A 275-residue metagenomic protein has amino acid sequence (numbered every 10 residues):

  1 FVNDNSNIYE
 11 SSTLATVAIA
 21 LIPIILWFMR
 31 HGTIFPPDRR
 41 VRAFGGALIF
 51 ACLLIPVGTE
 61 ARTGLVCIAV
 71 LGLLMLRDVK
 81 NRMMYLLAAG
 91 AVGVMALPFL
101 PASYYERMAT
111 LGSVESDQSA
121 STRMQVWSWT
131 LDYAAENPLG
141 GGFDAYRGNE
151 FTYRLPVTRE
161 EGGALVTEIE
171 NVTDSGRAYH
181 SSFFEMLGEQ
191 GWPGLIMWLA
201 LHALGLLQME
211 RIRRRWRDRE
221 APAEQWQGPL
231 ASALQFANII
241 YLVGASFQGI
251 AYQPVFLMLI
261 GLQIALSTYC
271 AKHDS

Functional and structural regions predicted by a protein language model:
F1, S6-D78, L86-G93, F99 (+5 more regions): Alpha-helical transmembrane segments of multi-pass inner-membrane proteins
F1-D4, Y105-G112, Y252: Membrane interfacial helix motifs at helix-loop boundaries and amphipathic/re-entrant anchors
V2, V41, Q118, M124 (+4 more regions): Alpha-helical membrane and juxtamembrane elements of multi-pass inner-membrane transport and channel proteins
M29-A43, K80-N81, Q225-G228, T268-S275: Transmembrane signal-anchor hairpin modules in multi-pass inner-membrane enzymes, especially those that act on
F50, L54-T59, D78-Q118, S128-A135 (+3 more regions): A membrane-periplasm/extracellular boundary helix in multi-pass inner-membrane enzymes that assemble envelope glycans
G112-S128, L139-Q190, R213-E220: Long extracytoplasmic/lumenal interhelical loops at the membrane interface of multi-pass membrane proteins
E189-N238, L262-Q263, T268: Hydrophobic transmembrane alpha-helices and their immediate junctions
G249-M258: Extracellular/periplasmic helix-loop-helix junctions in multi-pass membrane proteins
